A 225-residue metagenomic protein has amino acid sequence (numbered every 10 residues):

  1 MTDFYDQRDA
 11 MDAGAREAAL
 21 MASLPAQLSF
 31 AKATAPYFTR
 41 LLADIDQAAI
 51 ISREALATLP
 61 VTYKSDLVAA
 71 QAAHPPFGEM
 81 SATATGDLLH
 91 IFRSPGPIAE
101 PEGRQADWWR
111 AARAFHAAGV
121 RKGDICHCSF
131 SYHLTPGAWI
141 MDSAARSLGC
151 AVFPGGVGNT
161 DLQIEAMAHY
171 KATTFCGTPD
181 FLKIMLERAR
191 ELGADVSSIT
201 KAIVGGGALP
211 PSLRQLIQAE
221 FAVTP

Functional and structural regions predicted by a protein language model:
M1-A117, R121-K122: Nucleotide 5′-phosphate-binding alpha/beta core
P25-L28, C150-V152, K171-T174, I199-A202: Short active-site oxyanion
A31, S94, C126, F175 (+1 more regions): Conserved S/T- and glycine-rich ATP-binding loop of Class I adenylate-forming
E100-R113, I125-I184: AMP-binding/adenylate-forming
H116-V120, A144, A194: Glycine-rich helix-loop-beta junction characteristic of Rossmann-like nucleotide cofactor-binding loops
K122-G123, I199: Phosphate-coordination loops involved in phosphoryl transfer and adenosine-cofactor binding
E191-S198: Short helix-capping segments at alpha-helix termini
I199-P225: Gly/Ser/Thr-rich phosphate-binding loop
